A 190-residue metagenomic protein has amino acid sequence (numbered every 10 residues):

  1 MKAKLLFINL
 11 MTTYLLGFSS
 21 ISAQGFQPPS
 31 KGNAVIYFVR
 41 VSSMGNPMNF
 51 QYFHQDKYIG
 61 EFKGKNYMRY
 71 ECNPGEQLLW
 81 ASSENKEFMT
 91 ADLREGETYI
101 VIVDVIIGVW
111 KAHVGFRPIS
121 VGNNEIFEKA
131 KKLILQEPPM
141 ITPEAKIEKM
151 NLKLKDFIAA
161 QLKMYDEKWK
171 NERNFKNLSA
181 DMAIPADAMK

Functional and structural regions predicted by a protein language model:
M1-L5: Positively charged n-region of N-terminal signal peptides that target proteins for export
I8-G17: Bacterial N-terminal signal peptides
A23-E76, W80-K190: Short loop/turn and low-complexity linker motifs enriched in small/turn-promoting residues
